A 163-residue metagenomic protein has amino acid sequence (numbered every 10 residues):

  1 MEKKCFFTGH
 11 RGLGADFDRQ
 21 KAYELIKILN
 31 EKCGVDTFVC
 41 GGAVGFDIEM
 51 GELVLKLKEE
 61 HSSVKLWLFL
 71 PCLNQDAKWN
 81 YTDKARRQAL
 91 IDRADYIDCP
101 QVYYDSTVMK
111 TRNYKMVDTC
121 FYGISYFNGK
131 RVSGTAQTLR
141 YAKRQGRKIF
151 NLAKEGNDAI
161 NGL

Functional and structural regions predicted by a protein language model:
M1-L163: Acidic/glycine-enriched connector segments
